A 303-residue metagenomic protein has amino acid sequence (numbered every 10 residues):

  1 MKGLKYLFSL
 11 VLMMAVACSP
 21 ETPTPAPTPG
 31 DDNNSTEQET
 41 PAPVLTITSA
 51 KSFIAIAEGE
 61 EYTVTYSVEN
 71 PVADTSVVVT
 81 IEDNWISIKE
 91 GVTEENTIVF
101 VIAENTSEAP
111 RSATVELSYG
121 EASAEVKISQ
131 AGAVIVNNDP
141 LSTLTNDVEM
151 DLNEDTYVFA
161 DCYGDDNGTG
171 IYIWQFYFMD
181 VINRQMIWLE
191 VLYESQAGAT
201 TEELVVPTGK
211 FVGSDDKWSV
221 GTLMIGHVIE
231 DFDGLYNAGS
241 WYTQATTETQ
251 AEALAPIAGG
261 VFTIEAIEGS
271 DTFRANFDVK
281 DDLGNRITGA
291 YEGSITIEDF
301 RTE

Functional and structural regions predicted by a protein language model:
G3-Y6, A15-T48, A122-E125, S129-N146 (+1 more regions): Bacterial Sec-dependent N-terminal signal peptides
V44-I47, N70-V99: Surface-exposed binding patches on compact interaction domains or structured appendages
F53-G59: Short, solvent-exposed loop/linker segments at the N-terminal edge of repeated beta-sheet extracellular domains
I88-A103, I257-E265: Strand-loop-strand motifs at the edges of beta-sheets in extracellular beta-sandwich domains
A103-A109: Short, surface-exposed loop/turn segments at beta-strand-coil junctions that are enriched for proline with nearby
A109-E121: A short beta-strand micro-motif common to beta-rich folds, especially ectodomain repeats
A124, G260-E303: C-terminal or internal capping secondary-structure element at the end of a domain, subdomain, or sheet
G164-E265: Surface-exposed helix/loop patches within compact recognition domains
